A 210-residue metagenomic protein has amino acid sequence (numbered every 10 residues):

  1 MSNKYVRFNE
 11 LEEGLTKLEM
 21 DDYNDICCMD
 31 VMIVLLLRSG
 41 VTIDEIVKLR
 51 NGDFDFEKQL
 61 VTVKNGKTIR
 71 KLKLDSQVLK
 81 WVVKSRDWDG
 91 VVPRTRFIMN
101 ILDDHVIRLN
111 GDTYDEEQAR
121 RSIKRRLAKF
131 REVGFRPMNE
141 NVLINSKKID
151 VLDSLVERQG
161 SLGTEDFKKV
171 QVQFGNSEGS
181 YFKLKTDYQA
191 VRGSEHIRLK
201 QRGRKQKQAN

Functional and structural regions predicted by a protein language model:
M1-E13, K67-Q77: DNA breakage-rejoining catalytic core of tyrosine-based enzymes
F8-I43: Basic, Lys/Arg- and aromatic-enriched nucleic-acid-binding interface segment
L11, D25-V31, R120, N141-N145 (+1 more regions): Short, leucine-enriched amphipathic alpha-helices that occur as contiguous helical runs
I33, D44-L49, V170: Alpha-helix N-cap/helix-start motif at helix boundaries, enriched for small hydrophobics
K48-K80: Conserved tyrosine-mediated DNA breakage-rejoining catalytic core shared by Y-recombinases
D75-V82, R202-N210: Intrinsically disordered, low-complexity basic tails/linkers immediately adjacent to helix-turn-helix/homeobox/MYB/SANT
Q77-F135: Active-site/catalytic core of tyrosine-dependent DNA strand-transfer enzymes
K124-G179, L184-R202, Q206: Short, basic (Lys/Arg/His-rich) helix/loop patches that form interaction surfaces in the mid-to-C-terminal regions
